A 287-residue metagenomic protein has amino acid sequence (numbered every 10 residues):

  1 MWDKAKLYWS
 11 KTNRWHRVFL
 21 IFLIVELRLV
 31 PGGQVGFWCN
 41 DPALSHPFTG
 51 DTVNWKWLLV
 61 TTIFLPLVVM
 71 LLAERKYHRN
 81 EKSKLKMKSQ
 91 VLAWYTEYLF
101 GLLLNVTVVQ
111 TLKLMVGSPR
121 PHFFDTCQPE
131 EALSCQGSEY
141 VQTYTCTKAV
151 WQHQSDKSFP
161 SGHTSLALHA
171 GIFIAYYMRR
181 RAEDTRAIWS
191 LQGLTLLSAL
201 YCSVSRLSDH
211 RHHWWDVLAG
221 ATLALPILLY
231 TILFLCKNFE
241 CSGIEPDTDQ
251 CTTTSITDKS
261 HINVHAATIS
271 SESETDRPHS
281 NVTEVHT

Functional and structural regions predicted by a protein language model:
M1-E97, T107, T111-F124, Q136-C146 (+2 more regions): N-terminal transmembrane-helix/juxtamembrane module of multi-pass inner/ER membrane proteins
W15-F19, T62-P66, M70, Y98-V109 (+3 more regions): Alpha-helical transmembrane segments of multi-pass membrane proteins
M70, L102, V106-Q110, L114 (+4 more regions): Transmembrane alpha-helical segments of multi-pass membrane transport proteins and ion-pumping complexes
S89, A93, E130-T287: Membrane-embedded catalytic cores of phosphoryl/pyrophosphoryl-handling enzymes
